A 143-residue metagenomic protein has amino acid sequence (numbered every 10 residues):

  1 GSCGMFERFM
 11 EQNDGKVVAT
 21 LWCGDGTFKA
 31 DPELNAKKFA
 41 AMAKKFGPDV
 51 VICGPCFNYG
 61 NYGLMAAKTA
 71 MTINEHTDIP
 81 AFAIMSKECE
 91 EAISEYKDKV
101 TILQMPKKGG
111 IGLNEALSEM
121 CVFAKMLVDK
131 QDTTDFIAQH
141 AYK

Functional and structural regions predicted by a protein language model:
G1-K143: An N-terminal assembly and electron-transfer interface module characteristic of large anaerobic redox and radical
